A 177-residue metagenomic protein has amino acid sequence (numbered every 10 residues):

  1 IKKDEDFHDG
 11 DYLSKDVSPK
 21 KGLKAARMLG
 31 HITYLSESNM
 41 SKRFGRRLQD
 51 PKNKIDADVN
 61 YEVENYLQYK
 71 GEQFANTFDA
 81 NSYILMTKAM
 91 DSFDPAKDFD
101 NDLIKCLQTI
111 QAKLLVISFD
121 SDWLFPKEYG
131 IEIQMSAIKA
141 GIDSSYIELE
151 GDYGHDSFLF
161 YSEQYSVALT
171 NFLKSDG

Functional and structural regions predicted by a protein language model:
I1-Q73: Alpha/beta-hydrolase-fold enzymes
Y69-K70, L85-C106: Active-site nucleophile elbow and catalytic-triad environment of alpha/beta-hydrolase enzymes
E72-N81: Helix-enriched interaction subdomains in cytosolic or periplasmic regions, typified by TIR/SEFIR signaling/NADase cores
N81-K88, V167: Feature representing long, continuous alpha-helical segments
L107-Q111, I138-A140: Short, conserved loop/helix-junction motifs that constitute active-site signature segments in enzyme catalytic cores
I110, V116-S118: Short beta-strand/loop motif that positions the catalytic acidic residue of the alpha/beta-hydrolase fold
W123-E132: Conserved alpha/beta-hydrolase "acid-adjacent" motif
I131-E132, I138-G177: Catalytic active-site module of serine/aspartate enzymes centered on a nucleophile-bearing elbow/loop
